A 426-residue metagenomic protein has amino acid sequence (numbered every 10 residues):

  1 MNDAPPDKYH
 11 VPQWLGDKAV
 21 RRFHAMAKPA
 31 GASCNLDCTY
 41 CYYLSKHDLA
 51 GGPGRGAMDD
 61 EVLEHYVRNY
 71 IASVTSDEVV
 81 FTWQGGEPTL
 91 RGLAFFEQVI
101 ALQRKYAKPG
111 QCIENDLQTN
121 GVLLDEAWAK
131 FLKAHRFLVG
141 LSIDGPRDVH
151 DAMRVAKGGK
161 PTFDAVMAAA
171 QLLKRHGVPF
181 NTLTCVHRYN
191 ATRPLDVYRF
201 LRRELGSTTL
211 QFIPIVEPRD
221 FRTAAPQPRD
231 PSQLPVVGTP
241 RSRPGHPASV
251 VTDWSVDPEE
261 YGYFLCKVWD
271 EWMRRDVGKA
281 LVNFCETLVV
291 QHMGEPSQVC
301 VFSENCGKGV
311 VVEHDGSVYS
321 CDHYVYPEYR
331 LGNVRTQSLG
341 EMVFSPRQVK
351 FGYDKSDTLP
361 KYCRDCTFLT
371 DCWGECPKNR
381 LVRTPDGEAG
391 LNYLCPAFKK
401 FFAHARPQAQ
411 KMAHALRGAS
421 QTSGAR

Functional and structural regions predicted by a protein language model:
D3-T119, L123-K130, H135: Conserved alpha-helical substructure of the radical SAM core
A30-A32, L44-K46, G86-P88, N120-V122 (+5 more regions): An acidic- and aromatic-residue-enriched active-site/binding cleft used to recognize and process polar
C34, C38-C41, C300, C306 (+5 more regions): Disulfide-bonded cysteines in secreted/extracellular proteins and peptides
R68, A72, L90-L210, P218-A224: Conserved AdoMet/S-adenosylmethionine-binding subsite of the radical SAM
A152, A156-D164, Q171, R175-V301 (+5 more regions): Radical SAM enzyme [4Fe-4S]-AdoMet core and its adjacent flexible, acidic and glycine-rich loops/tails across
H314: A cytosolic small-molecule/anion-sensing beta-strand core signal
V325-R426: Flexible mid-to-C-terminal extensions adjoining Fe-S/redox cofactors in radical SAM and related proteins
